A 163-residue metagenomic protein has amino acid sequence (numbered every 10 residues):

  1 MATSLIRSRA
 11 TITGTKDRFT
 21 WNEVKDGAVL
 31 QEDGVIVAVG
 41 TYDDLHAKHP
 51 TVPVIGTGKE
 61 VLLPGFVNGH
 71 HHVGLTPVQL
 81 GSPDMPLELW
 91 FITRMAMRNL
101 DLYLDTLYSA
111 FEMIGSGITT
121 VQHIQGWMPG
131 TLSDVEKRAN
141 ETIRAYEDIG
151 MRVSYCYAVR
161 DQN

Functional and structural regions predicted by a protein language model:
M1-K48, E60: N-terminal metal-binding scaffold of metallo-dependent hydrolase/deaminase domains
L5, P53-G56: Conserved beta-strand scaffold positions in the cores of enzyme catalytic domains, especially in NTP/NDP-utilizing
S8-R9, P129-G130, Q162-N163: Short secondary-structure capping/turn micro-motifs that flank functional sites
T41-D44, V67, Q79: Residue-level structural signal for beta-strand termini and adjacent loop
P64-T76, Q125: Histidine-centered catalytic micro-motifs
H72, G126, A158-N163: Active-site beta-loop-alpha junctions enriched in small/polar residues
L80-R152: Alpha-helical scaffold segments that flank or form the walls of functional sites
Y155: Phosphate-/nucleic-acid-contacting segments
